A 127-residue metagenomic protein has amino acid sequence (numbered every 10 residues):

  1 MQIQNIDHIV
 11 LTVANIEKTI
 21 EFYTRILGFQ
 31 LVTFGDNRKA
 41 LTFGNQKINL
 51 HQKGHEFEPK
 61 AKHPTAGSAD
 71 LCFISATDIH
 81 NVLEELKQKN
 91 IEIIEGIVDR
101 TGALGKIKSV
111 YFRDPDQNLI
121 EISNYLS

Functional and structural regions predicted by a protein language model:
M1-I6, T12-L31, G44-E95, R113-S127: Glyoxalase I/VOC metalloenzyme domain signal
G35, L104-I107: Short, small/polar residue-rich loop motifs at catalytic or cofactor-binding pockets
D36-N37, D99: Residue-level "edge-of-site" marker
K39-T42: Minor-groove-contacting beta-hairpin "wing" of winged helix-turn-helix DNA-binding domains
F57, G102-A103: Low-complexity, polar-biased intrinsically disordered regions enriched in Pro/Ser/Thr/Gly
I94-G102: Short, basic/aromatic recognition patches
I97, I107-S109: Low-complexity, intrinsically disordered Gly/Pro/Thr-rich segments
